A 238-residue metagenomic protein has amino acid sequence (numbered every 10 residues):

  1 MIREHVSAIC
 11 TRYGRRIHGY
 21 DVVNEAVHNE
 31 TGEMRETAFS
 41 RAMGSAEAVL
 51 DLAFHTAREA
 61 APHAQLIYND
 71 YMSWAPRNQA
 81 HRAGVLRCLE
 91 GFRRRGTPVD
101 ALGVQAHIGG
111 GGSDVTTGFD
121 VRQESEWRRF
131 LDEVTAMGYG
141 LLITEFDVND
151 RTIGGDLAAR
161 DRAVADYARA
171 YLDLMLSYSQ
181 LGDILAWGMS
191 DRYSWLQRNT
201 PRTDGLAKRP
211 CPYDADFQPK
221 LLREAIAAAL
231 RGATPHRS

Functional and structural regions predicted by a protein language model:
M1, R41-A53, V85, G91: Acidic, His- and aromatic-enriched active-site or binding-groove loops in soluble protein domains that engage sugars
M1-H5, V49, G84, E126 (+1 more regions): Hydrophobic alpha-helical membrane-association signature
M1-R15: Substrate-binding cleft of extracellular glycoside hydrolase catalytic domains
A8-T11, L86-R95, R169, D173-M175: Short aromatic-glycine motifs in intrinsically disordered, low-complexity regions
R12-R15, D21-E47, T56, A60 (+2 more regions): Aromatic-rich peripheral "rim/lid" segments of glycoside hydrolase catalytic domains that contact and position glycan
N24, A61-D70, V85-D120, T135-V148: Aromatic- and acid-rich polysaccharide-binding/catalytic face of secreted or lumenal carbohydrate-active enzymes
H28-N29, S73-R77, G110-G111, D150: Short, small-residue-enriched loops and turns at beta-alpha junctions that line or gate enzyme active sites
E47-L50, T56, A64-G84: Loop-centered beta-sheet repeat module
